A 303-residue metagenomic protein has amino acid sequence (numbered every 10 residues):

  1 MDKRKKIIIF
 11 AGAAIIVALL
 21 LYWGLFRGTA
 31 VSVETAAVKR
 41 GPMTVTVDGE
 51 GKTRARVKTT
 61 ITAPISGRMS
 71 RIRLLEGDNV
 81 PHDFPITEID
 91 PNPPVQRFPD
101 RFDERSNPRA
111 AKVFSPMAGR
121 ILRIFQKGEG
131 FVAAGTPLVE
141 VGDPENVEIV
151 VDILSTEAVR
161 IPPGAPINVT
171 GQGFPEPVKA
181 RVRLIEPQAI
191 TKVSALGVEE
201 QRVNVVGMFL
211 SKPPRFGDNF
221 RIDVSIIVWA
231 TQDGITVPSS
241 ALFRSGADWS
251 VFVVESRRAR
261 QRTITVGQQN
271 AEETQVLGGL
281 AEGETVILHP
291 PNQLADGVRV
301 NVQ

Functional and structural regions predicted by a protein language model:
D2-D48, N79, F98-N107, S115 (+4 more regions): Acidic, gly/proline-rich low-complexity N-terminal segments at the extreme N terminus
A14-G28, A36, G41, P213-Q303: Edge-of-domain interaction segments
V45-R71, R97-P116, V141-D143, I149 (+2 more regions): Short beta-strand-turn/beta-hairpin segments enriched in glycine/proline and small hydrophobics that form edge-strand
T53, M69, D78-A111, E129-V151 (+3 more regions): Short hydrophobic beta/alpha edge segments that flank linear recognition/processing sites
S70-N79, R123-Q126, M208-F209, P214 (+3 more regions): Short histidine-centered loop motifs in beta-beta connectors
Q126-K127, P144, A165-R183, P214: Low-complexity, intrinsically disordered, polar/proline/glycine/glutamine-rich protein-protein interaction regions
V147, K179-I235, W249: Structural microfeature recognizing short secondary-structure transition sites
G164-E176, V224-I226, S250-V254: Short conserved beta-strand and strand-loop elements enriched in small hydrophobics with frequent Asp/Gly
